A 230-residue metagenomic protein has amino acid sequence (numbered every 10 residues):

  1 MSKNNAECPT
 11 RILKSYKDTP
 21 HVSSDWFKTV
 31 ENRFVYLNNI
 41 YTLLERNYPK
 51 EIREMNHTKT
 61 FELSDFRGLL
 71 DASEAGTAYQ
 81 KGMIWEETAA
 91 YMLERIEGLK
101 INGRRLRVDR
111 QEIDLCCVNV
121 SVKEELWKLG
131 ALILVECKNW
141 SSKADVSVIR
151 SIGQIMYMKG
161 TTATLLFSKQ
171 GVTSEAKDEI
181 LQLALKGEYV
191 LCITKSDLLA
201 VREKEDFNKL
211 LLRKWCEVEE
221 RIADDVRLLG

Functional and structural regions predicted by a protein language model:
M1-G230: Mixed-charge (Asp/Glu-Lys/Arg
